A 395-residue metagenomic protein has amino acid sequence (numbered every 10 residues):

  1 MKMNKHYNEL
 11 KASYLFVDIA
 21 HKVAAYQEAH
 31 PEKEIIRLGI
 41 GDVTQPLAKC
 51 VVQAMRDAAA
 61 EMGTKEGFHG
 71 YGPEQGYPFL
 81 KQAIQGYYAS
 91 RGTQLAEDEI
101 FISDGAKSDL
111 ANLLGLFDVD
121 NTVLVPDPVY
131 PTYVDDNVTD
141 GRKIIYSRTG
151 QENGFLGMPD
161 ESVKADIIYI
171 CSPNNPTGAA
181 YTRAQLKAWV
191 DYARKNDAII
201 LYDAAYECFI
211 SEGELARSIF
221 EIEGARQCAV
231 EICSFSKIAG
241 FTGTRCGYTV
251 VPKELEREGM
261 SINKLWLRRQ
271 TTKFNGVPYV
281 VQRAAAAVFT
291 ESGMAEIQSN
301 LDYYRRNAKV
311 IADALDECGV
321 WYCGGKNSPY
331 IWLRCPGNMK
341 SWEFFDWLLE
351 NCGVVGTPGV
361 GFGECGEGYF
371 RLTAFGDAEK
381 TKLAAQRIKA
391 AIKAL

Functional and structural regions predicted by a protein language model:
K2-D104, N112, V288-E291, A394-L395: N-terminal small-domain helix-loop-helix segment of the aminotransferase-like
H30, D140, K195-N196, C318 (+2 more regions): Helix C-cap/helix->beta junction micro-motif
E66-A193, E207-I222: Conserved core of the PLP fold type I
G86, S90, Q94, L124 (+3 more regions): PLP-dependent enzyme catalytic core of the Aspartate aminotransferase-like
V125, Y146, Y202, G356-P358: Hydrophobic residues in well-ordered beta-strands that form the structural core
I222-D302, K309, D313, K393: Conserved core segment of the aminotransferase class I/II
Q282, A286, L301-A312, Y322-C335 (+1 more regions): Conserved glycine-rich beta-strand-loop-beta hairpin in the small C-terminal domain of fold type I
